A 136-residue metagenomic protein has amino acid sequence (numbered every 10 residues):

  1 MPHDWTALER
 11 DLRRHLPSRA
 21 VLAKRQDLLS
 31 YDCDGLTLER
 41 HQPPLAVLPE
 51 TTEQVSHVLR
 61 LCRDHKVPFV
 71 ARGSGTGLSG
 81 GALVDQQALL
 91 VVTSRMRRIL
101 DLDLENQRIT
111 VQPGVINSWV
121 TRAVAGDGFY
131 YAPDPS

Functional and structural regions predicted by a protein language model:
M1-L36, D64-F69, S74: N-terminal accessory segments
L12, L38-F69, Q87, T93-P135: N-terminal glycine-rich flavin-associated loop
V21, Y31, L78, I99 (+1 more regions): Short clusters of hydrophobic/aromatic residues that line enzyme substrate/ligand-binding pockets
K24-Q26, L48-T52, R72-S74, G81 (+1 more regions): Acidic/polar N-terminal loop/beta-strand segments that form early-domain functional surfaces
L29-S30, G77-G80, N117-W119: Flexible loop/turn segments at secondary-structure boundaries
G35-L38, G80-D85: Short glycine-biased active-site loop of nucleotidyltransferases that positions the nucleotide triphosphate and helps
G75, S136: Residue-level "edge-of-site" marker
